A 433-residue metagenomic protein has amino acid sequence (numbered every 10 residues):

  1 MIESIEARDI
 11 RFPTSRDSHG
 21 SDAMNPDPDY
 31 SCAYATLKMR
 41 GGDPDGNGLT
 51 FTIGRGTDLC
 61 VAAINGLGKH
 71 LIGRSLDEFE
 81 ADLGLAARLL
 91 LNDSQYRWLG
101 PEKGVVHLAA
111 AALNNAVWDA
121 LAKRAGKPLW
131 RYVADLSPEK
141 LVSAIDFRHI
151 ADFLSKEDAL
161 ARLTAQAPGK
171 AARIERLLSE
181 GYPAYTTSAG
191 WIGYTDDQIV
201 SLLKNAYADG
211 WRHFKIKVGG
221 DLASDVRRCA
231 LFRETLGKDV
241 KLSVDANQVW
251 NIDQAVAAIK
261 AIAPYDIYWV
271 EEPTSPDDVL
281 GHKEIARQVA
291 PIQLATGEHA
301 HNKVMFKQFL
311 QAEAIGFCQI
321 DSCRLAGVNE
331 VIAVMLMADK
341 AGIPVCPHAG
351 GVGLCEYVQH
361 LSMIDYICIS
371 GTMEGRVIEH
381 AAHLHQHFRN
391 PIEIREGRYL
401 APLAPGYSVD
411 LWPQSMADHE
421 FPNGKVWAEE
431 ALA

Functional and structural regions predicted by a protein language model:
M1-G54, A381-H387: Structured beta-strand/loop patches that form or line metal/cofactor-binding pockets in enzymes
I2, D43, L67, L113 (+8 more regions): Conserved, mostly hydrophobic/aromatic
E3-A7, T14, C32, N329 (+2 more regions): Flexible C-terminal active-site loop/helix
K38-F147, A151: Metal- or metallocofactor-binding catalytic centers and their adjacent structured scaffolds across diverse enzyme
A167-Y194, A290: N-terminal small/glycine-rich loop or linker at the start of catalytic domains across soluble metabolic enzymes
G181-V200, V218-G219, A246-N251, A295: Active-site mouth loops of central-metabolism enzymes
L202-F214, G219: Catalytic domains of carbohydrate-active enzymes, especially glycoside hydrolases
K215-E356: Catalytic core of soluble alpha/beta enzymes
